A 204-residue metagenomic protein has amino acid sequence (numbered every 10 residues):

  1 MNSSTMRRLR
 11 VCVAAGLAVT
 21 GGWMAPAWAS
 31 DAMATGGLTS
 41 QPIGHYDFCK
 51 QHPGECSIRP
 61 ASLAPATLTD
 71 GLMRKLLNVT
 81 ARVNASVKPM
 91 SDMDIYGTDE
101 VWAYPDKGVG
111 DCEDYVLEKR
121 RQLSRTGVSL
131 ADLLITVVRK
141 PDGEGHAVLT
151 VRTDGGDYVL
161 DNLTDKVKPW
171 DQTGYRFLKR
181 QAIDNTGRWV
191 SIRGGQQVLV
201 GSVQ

Functional and structural regions predicted by a protein language model:
N2, P26-Q204: A structural boundary/capping signal
N2-V13: Bacterial N-terminal signal peptides that target proteins for export
C12-G22: Bacterial N-terminal signal peptides
